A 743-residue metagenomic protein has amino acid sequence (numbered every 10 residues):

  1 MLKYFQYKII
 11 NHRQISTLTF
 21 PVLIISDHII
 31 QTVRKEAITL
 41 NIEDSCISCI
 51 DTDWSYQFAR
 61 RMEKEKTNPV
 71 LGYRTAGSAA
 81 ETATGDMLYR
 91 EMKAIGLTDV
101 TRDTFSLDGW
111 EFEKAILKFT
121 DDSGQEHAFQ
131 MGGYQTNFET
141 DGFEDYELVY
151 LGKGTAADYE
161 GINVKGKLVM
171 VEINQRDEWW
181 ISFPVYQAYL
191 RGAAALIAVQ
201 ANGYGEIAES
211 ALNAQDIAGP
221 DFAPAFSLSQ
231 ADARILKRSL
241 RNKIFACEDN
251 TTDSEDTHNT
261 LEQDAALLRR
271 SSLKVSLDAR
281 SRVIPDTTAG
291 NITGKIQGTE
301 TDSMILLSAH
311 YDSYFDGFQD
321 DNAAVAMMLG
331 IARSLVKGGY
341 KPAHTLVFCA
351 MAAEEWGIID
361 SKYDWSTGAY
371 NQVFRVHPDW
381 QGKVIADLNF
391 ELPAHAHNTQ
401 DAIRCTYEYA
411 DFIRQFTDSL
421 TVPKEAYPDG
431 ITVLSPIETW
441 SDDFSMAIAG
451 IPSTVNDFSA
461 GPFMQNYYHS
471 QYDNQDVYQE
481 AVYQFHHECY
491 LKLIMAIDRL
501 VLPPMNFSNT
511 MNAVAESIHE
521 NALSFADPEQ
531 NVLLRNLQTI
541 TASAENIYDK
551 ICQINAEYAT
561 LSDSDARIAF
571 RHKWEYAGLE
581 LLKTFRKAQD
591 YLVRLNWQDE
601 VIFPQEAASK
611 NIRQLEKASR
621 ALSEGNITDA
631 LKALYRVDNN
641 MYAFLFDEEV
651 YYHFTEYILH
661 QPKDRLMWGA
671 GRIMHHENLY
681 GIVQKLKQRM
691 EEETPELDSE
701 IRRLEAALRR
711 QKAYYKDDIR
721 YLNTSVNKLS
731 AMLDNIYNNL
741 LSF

Functional and structural regions predicted by a protein language model:
T39-N41, C49-D53, Q57-K165: Noncatalytic luminal/extracellular "stalk/propeptide" segments of secretory-pathway proteins
N41-E43, H127-G161, I217-Q319, L329-Y340: Soluble metallo-hydrolase cores and metallopeptidase-like ectodomains found primarily in the secretory/periplasmic
I42-C49, P69-A79, Y150, E172-E178 (+9 more regions): Second-shell loop/turn segments in exported
A76, F129-S227, K424, P428-T432: Extracellular/luminal Protease-associated
I162-V164, P184-A194, A211-I217, A369-D379 (+3 more regions): Mature extracellular/periplasmic domains of secretome proteins
R176-F183, Q187, T288-N291, S313-E408: Acidic/histidine-rich catalytic neighborhood of metal-dependent amide-processing enzymes
T287, V384, L392-S517: Active-site-adjacent substrate-binding region of metalloamidase/peptidase-like peptide-processing proteins
E488-C489, D498-F743: C-terminal non-catalytic alpha-helical accessory regions
